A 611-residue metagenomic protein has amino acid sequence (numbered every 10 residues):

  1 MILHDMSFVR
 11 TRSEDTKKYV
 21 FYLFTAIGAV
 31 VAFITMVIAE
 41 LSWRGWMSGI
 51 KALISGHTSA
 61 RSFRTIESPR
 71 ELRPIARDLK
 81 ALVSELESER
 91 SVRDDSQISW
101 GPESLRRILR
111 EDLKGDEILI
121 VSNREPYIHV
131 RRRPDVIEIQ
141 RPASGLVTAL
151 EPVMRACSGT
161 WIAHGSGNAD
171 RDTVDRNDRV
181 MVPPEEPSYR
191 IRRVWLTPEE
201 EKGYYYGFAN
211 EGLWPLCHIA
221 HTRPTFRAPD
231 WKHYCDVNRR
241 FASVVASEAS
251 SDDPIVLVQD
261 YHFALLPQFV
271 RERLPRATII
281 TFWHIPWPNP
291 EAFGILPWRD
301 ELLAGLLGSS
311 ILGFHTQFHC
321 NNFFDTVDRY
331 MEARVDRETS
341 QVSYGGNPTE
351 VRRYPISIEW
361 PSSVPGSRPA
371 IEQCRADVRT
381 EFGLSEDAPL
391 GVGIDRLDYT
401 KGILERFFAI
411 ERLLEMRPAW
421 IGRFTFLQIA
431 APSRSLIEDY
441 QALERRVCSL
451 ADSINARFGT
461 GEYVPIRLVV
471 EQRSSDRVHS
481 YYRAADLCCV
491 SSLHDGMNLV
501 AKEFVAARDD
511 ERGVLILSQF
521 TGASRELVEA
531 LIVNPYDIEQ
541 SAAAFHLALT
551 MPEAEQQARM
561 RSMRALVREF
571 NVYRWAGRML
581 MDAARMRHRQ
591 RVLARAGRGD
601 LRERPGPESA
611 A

Functional and structural regions predicted by a protein language model:
I2: Sensory beta-strand/linker motifs that couple input domains to effectors
D5-F24: Membrane-interface helix-start motif
I27-I50: Cytosolic-side ends of inner-membrane transmembrane helices, especially those that anchor bacterial signal-transduction
G28, A32, M36, L82-E85 (+1 more regions): Signal-transmission/dimerization alpha-helices at domain junctions
S42-E67, A76-R90: Membrane-proximal alpha-helical signal-transduction linkers
R90-A611: Catalytic cores of carbohydrate-active enzymes across secretory and cytosolic contexts
